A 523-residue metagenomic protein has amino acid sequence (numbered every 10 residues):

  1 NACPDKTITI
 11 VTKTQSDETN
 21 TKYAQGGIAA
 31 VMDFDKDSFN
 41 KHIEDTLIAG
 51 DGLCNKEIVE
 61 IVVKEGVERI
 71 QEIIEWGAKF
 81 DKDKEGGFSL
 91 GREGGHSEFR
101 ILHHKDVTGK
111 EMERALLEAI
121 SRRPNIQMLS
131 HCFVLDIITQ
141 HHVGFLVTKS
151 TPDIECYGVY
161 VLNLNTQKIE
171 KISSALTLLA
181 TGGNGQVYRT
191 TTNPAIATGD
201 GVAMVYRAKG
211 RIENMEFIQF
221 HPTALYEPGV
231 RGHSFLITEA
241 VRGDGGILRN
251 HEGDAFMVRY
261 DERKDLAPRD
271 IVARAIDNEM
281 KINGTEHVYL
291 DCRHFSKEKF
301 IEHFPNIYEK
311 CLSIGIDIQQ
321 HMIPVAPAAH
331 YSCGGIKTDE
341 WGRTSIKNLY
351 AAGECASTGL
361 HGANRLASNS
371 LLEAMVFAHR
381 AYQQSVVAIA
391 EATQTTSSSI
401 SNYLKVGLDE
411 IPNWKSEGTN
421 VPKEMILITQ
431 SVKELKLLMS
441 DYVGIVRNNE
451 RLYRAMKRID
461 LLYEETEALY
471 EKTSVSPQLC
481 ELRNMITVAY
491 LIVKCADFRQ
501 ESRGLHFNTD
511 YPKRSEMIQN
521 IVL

Functional and structural regions predicted by a protein language model:
N1-I10: N-terminal Rossmann-like FAD-binding beta1-loop-alpha1 element of flavoenzymes
K6, Q15-D17, Y23-A24, I28-A30 (+7 more regions): Glycine- and aromatic-enriched mobile tails/lids
T14-D45, D51, P222, G232-H233: Conserved N-terminal glycine-rich FAD pyrophosphate-binding loop of Rossmann-like flavoproteins
T46-S89: Rossmann-like flavin
C54-K64, R100-E118, L129, T191-G199 (+2 more regions): Short beta-strand to alpha-helix junction loop
I74-K168, S173, A180, A224-P228: Conserved redox-cofactor binding core of oxidoreductases
D136-T166, E170, I316-L360: FAD-site-proximal beta/loop scaffold in flavoenzymes
M204, G210-D317, H321-I323, Q384-A390: An anion/pyrophosphate-binding glycine-rich loop and adjacent beta-alpha core in soluble alpha-beta enzymes
